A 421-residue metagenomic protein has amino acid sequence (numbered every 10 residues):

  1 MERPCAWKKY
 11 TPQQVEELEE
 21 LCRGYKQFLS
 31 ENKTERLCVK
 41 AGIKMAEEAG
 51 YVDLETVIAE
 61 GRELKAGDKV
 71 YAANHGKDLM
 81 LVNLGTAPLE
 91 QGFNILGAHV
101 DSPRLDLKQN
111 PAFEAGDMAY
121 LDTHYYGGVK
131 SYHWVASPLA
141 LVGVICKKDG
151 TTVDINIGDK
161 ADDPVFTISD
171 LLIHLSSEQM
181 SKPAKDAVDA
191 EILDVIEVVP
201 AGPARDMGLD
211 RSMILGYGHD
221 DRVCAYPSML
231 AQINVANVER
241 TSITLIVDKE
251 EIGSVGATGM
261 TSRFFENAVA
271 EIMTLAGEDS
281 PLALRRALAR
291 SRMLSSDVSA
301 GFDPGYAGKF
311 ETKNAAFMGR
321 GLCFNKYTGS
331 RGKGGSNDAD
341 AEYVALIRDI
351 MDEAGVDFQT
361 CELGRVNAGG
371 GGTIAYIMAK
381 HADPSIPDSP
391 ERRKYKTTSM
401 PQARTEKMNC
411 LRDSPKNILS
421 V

Functional and structural regions predicted by a protein language model:
M1-V421: N-terminal hydrophobic/helix-forming segments and targeting peptides
